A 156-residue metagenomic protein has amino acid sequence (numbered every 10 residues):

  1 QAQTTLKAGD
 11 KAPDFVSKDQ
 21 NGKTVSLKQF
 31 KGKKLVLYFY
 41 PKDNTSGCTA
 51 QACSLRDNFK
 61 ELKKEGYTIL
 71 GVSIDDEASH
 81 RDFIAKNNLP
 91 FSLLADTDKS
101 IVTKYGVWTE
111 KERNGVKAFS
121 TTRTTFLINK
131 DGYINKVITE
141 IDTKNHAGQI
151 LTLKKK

Functional and structural regions predicted by a protein language model:
A2-K156: Chalcogenol-based redox active-site neighborhoods
